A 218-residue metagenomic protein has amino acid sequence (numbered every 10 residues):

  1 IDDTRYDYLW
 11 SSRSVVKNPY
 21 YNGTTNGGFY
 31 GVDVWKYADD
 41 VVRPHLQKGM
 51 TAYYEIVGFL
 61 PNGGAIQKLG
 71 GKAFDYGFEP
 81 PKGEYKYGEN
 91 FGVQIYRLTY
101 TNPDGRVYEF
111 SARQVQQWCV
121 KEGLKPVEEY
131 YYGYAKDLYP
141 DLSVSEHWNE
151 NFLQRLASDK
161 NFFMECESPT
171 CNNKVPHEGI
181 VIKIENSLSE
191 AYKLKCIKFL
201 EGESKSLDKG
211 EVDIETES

Functional and structural regions predicted by a protein language model:
I1-S218: Core nucleotide-handling region used for phosphoryl-transfer chemistry
